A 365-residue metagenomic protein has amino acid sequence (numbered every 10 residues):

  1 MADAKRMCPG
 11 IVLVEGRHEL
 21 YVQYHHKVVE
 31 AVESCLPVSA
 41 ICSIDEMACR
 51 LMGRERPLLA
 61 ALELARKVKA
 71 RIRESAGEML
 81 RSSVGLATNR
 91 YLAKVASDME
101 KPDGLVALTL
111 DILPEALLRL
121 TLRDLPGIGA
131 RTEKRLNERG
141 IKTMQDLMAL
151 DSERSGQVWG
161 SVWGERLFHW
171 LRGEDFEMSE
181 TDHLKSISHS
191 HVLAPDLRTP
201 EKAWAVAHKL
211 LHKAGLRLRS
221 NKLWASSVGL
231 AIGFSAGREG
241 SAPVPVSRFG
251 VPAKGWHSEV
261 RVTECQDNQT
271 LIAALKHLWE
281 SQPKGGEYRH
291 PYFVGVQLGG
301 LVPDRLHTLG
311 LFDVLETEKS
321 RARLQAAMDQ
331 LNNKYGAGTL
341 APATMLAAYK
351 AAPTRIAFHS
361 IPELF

Functional and structural regions predicted by a protein language model:
M1-M178, L216, L315-F365: Gly/Gly-Pro- and Ser/Thr-rich, intrinsically disordered tail segments characteristic of DNA damage-repair and tolerance
M47-G53, G255-V262, H307-D313: Short, hydrophobic beta-strand segments
E55-L59, E239, V302-H307: Short, charged/polar, Gly/Pro-enriched secondary-structure boundary elements
S82, D103, S226-V228, V294 (+1 more regions): Change "...and in nucleic-acid phosphodiester-cleaving endonucleases..." to "...and in nucleic-acid processing enzymes
L86-R90, W170-R172, W224-A236, P291-V302 (+1 more regions): A glycine-rich phosphate-binding loop feature that marks nucleotide/adenosyl-phosphate handling sites
K94-A96, G240-P243, H307: Short, well-ordered secondary-structure micro-motifs
D124, K134-Y288: DNA-contacting surface of Y-family translesion DNA polymerases
A273-K334: C-terminal hydrophobic structural anchor segments that stabilize assembly/packing rather than catalytic chemistry
